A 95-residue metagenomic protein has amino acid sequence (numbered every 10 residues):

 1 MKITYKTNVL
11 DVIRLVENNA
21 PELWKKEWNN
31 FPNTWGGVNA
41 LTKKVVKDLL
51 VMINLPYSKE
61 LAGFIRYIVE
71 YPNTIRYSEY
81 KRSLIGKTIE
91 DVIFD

Functional and structural regions predicted by a protein language model:
K2-T4, G36: Short Lys/Arg-rich cationic patches that frequently serve as NLS/NoLS or arginine-rich RNA/DNA-binding motifs
T4-Y5, P56: Generic extreme N-terminus detector
Y5, V9-V12, L49, I85-T88: Generic short amphipathic/hydrophobic targeting helices enriched at N-termini, encompassing Sec-type signal peptides
Y5-K25: Short terminal alpha-helical segments
E22-K87: Acidic, low-complexity, intrinsically disordered interaction modules
I93-D95: Short acidic DE-rich linear segments
